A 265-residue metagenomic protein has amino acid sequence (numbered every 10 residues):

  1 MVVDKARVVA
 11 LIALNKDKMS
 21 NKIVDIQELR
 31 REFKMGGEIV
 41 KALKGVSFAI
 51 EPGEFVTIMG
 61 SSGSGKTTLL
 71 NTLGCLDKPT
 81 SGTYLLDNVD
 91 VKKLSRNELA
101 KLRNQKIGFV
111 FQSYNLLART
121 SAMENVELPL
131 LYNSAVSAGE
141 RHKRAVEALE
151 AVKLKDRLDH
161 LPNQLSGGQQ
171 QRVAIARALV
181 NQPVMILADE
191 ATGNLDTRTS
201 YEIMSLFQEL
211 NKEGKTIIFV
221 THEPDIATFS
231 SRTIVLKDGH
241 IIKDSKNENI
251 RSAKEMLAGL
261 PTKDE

Functional and structural regions predicted by a protein language model:
M1-K18: N-terminal amphipathic/basic-hydrophobic helices that include classical n-h-c signal peptides and signal-anchor
V3, L94, V136, E248-R251: Short coil/turn linker and secondary-structure boundary residues
K16, L128, A253-L257: Intrinsically disordered, low-complexity regions
K22-L236: ABC family nucleotide-binding domain
H240-D264: Conserved beta-strand-loop-alpha-helix hinge in the C-terminal portion of ABC ATPase nucleotide-binding domains
